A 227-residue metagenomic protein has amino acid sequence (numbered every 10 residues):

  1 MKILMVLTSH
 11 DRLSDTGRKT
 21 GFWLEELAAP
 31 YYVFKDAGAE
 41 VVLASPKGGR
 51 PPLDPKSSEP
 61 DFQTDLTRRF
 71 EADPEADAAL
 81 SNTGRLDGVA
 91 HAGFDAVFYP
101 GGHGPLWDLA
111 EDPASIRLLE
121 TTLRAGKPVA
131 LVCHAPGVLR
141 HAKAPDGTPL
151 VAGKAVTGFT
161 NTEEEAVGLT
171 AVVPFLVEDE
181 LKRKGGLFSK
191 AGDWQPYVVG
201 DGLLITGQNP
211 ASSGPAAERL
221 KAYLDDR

Functional and structural regions predicted by a protein language model:
M1-A125, G137-R227: Extended, subdomain-level signal for the structured scaffold at the beginning of enzyme domains
V129: Conserved, well-structured core segments that form or line functional sites
C133: Alpha-helical segment proximal to the catalytic Tyr-Lys
